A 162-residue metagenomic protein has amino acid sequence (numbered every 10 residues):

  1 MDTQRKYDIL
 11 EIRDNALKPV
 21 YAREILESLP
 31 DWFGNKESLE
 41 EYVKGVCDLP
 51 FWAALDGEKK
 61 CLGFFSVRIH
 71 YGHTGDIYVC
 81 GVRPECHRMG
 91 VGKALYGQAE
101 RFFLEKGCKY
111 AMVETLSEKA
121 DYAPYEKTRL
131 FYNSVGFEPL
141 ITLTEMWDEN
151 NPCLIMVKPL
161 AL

Functional and structural regions predicted by a protein language model:
Y7-Y78, R83, Y96-G97, F102 (+2 more regions): Acetyl-CoA-dependent GNAT
L49, N151-I155: Short hydrophobic/aromatic beta-strand or adjacent loop that forms the aromatic wall/cage of a ligand/substrate-binding
C80-R88, L116-K119: A short, internal acetyl-CoA/4′-phosphopantetheine-binding micro-motif in the GNAT/acyltransferase core
K93: Residues forming the Rossmann-fold NAD(P)(H) cofactor-binding site
F103-P124: Conserved GNAT acetyl-CoA-binding A-motif
Y125-T128, T142-P152: Short glycine/proline-centered loop/turn elements that form peptide/ligand docking sites
Y132, F137: Conserved active-site tyrosine of GNAT-family acetyltransferases
